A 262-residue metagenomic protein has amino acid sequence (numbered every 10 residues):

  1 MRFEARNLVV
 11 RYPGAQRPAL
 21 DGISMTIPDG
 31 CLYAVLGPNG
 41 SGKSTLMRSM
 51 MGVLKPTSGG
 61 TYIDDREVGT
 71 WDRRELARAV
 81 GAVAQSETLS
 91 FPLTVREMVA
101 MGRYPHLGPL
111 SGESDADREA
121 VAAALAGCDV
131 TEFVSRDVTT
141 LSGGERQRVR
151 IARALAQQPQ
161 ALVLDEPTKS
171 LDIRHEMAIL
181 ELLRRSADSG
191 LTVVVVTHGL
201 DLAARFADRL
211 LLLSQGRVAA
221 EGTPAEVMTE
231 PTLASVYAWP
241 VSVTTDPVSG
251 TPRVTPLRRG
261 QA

Functional and structural regions predicted by a protein language model:
M1-A5, V9-G22, A34, T70-D72 (+1 more regions): A short, flexible loop at the N-terminus of ABC-type nucleotide-binding domains that lies
L36-P38: The feature captures the beta-strand-to-loop junction immediately N-terminal to the Walker
M51: Helix-to-loop junction immediately C-terminal to a conserved catalytic motif
G112, D137-L141, E145: Conserved ABC ATPase signature
Q158: Conserved catalytic motifs of ABC-family nucleotide-binding domains
L162-E166: Catalytic Walker B motif of ABC-type/P-loop ATPase nucleotide-binding domains
V236-A262: ABC ATPase nucleotide-binding domains
